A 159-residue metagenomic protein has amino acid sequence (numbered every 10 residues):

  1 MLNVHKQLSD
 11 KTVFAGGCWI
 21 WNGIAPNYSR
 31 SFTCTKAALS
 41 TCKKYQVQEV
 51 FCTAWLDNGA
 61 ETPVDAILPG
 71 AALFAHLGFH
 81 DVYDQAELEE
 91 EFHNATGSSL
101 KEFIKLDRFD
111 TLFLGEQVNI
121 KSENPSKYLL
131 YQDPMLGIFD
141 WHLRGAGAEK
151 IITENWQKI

Functional and structural regions predicted by a protein language model:
M1-I159: Substrate-binding groove of N-acetylhexosamine-processing glycoside hydrolases
